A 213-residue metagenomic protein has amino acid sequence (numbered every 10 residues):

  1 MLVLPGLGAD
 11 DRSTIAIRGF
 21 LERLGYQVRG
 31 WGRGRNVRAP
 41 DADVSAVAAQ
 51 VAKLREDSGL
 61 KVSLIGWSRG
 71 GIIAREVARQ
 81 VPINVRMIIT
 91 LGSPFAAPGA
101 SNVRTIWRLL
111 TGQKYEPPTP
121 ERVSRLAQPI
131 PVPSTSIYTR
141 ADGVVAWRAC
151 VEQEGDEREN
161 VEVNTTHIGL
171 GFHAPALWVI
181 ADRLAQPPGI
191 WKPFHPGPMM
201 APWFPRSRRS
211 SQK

Functional and structural regions predicted by a protein language model:
M1-R12, A16, F20-G34, R38-P133 (+2 more regions): Serine-dependent carboxylesterase/thioesterase catalytic core of lipase-like alpha/beta-hydrolase/SGNH enzymes
R79-K213: Helical cap/lid subdomain of alpha/beta-hydrolase-fold lipid enzymes that gates access to the catalytic pocket
